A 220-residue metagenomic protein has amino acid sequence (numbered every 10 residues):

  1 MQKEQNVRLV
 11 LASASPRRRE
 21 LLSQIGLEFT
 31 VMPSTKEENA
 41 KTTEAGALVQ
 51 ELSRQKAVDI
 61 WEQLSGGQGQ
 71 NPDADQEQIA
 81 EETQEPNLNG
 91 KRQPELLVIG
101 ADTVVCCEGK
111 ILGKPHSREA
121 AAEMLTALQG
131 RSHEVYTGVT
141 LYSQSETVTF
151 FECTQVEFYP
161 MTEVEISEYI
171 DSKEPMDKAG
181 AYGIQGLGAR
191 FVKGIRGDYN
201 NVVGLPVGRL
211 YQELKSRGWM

Functional and structural regions predicted by a protein language model:
K3-V10, V31, G46-M220: Anionic-ligand binding patches
E4-L27: N-terminal beta1-alpha1 ligand-phosphate binding loop
R18, E38-A40: Flexible, glycine-rich phosphate/dinucleotide-binding loops and adjacent beta-alpha linkers at cofactor/substrate
T30-E38: A short beta-strand-loop structural module common to alpha/beta enzyme folds
A40-T42, G46: N-terminal beta-loop-helix "entrance" segment that forms/cooperates in small-molecule cofactor or anionic ligand
